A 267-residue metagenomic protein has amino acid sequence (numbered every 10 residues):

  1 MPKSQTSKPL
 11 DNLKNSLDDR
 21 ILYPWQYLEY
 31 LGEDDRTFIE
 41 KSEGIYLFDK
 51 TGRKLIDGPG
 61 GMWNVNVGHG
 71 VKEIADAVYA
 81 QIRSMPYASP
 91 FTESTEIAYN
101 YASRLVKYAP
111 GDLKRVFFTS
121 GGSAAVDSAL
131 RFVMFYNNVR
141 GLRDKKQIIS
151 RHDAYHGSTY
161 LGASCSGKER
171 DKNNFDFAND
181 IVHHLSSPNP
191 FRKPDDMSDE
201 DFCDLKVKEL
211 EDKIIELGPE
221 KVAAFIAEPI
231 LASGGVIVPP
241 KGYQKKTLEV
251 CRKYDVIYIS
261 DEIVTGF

Functional and structural regions predicted by a protein language model:
P2-E43, E93, K206: Active-site-adjacent loop/helix segments that line or gate small-molecule/cofactor pockets in enzymes
R36-D57: Active-site and channel-lining beta-strand-loop segments that bind or position nucleotide-derived/phosphorylated
R53, A224, V256-Y258: Hydrophobic "anchor" residues on beta-strands that sit immediately upstream of conserved functional sites
L55, G61-E93, N100-S120: Glycine-rich phosphate-binding segment of PLP-dependent enzymes
S103-A224: PLP-dependent aspartate aminotransferase-fold enzymes
L231-S233: Alpha-helical transmembrane segments of integral membrane proteins, especially multi-pass inner/plasma-membrane
I237-F267: Catalytic PLP-binding core of fold-type I/II PLP enzymes
